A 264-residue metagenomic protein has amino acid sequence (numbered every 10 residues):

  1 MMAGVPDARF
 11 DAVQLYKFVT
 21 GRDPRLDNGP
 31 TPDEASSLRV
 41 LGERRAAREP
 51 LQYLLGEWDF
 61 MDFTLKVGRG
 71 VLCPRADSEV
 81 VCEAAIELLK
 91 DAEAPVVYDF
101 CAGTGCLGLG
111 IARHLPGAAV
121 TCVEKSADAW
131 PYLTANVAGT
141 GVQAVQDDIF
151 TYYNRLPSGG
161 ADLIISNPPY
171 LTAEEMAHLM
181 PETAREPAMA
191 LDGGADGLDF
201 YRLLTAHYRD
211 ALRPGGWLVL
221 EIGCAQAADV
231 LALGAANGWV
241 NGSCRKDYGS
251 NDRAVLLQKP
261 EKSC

Functional and structural regions predicted by a protein language model:
M1-R9: Non-catalytic nucleic-acid substrate-recognition regions in nucleic-acid-modifying enzymes
L15, R48, S78, L107 (+5 more regions): Residue-level signal for inorganic ion chemistry
Y16-E87: Conserved AdoMet
V80-A177: Conserved SAM/SAH cofactor-binding pocket of Class I
A85, I111, T183, L204-Y208: Class I S-adenosylmethionine-dependent transferase superfamily signal
Y170-D199: Mobile active-site "lid"/loop adjacent to the S-adenosyl-L-methionine
A195-Q258: Conserved Class I SAM-dependent methyltransferase catalytic core
E261-C264: Flexible, glycine-/basic-rich loop-and-beta segments that form/coincide with the SAM-dependent methyltransferase
